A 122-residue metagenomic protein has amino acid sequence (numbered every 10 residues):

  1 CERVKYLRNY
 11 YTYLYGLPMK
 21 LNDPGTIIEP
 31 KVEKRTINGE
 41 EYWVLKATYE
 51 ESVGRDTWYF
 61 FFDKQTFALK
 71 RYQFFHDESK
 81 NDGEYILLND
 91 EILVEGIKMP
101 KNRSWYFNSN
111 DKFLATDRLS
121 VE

Functional and structural regions predicted by a protein language model:
C1-D56, H76-D82: Flexible, processing/modification-adjacent segments and terminal tails in exported/periplasmic/extracellular proteins
E41-E122: Gly/Pro-enriched, hydrophobic low-complexity segments that function as extracytoplasmic propeptides/linkers
